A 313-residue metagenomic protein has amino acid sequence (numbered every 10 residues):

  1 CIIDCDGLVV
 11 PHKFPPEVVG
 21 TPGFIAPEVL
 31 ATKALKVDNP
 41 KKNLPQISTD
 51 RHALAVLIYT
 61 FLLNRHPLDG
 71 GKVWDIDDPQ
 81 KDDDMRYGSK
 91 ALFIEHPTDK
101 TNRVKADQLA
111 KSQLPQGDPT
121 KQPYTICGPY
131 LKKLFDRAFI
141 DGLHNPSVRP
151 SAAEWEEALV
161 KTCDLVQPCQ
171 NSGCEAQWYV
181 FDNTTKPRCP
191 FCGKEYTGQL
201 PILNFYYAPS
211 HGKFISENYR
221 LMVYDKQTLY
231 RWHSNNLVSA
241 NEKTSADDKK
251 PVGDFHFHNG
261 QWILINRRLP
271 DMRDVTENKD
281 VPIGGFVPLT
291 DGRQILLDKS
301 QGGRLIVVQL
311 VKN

Functional and structural regions predicted by a protein language model:
C1-N39: Activation segment/activation loop of eukaryotic-type protein kinase catalytic domains
K42-H52, L57-K132: Conserved C-lobe activation region of Hanks-type protein kinase-like domains
I126, L131-V166, T197: Terminal C-lobe "cap" of eukaryotic-type protein kinase domains
C169-C174, K186-C192: Short cysteine-rich clusters marking metal-coordination/redox-active sites
V180-N183, G198-Q199: Short, non-ligating residues that shape and space the ligands of small metal-coordination modules and catalytic
C192-L203: Short Cys/His-rich micro-motifs in 6-15 aa windows
I202-D254: N-terminal beta-hairpin/loop module of FHA
D274-N313: C-terminal boundary/linker segments immediately following FHA domains
